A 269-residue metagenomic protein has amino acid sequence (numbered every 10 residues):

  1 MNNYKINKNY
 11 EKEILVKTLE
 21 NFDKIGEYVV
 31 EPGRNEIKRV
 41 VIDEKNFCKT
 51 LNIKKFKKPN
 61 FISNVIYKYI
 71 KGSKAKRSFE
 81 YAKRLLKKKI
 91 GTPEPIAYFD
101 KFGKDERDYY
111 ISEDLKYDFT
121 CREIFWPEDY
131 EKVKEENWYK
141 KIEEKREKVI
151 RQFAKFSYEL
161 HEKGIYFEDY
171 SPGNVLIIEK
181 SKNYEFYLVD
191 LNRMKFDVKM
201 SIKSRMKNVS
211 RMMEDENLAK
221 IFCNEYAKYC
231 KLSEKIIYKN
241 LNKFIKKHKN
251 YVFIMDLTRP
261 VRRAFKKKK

Functional and structural regions predicted by a protein language model:
M1-N9, R39, K49: N-terminal positively charged amphipathic segments used for targeting/anchoring
K5-F22, E27-Y28, L188-L191: Interaction-mediating elements
V16-K132, Y158-K163, F167, P260-A264: Conserved ATP-binding subdomain of kinase catalytic cores across diverse folds
W138-I142, E147: Active-site mouth loops of central-metabolism enzymes
Y170, V175-I177: Hydrophobic residue at the +6 position relative to the catalytic HRD Asp in the kinase catalytic loop
I177-N183: Activation-loop N-terminal segment of eukaryotic-like protein kinases
Y184-K267: C-lobe/activation-segment region of protein kinase-like
